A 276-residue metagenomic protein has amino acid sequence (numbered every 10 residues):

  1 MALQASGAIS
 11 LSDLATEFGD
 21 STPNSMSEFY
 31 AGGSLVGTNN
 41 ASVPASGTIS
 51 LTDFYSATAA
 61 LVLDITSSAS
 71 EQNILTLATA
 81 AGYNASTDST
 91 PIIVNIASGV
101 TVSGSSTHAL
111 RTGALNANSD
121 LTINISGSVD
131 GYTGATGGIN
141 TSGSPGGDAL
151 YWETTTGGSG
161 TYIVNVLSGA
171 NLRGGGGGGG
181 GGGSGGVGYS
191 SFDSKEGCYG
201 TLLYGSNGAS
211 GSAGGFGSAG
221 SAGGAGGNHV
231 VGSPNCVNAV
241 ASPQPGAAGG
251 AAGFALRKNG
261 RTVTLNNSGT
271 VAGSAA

Functional and structural regions predicted by a protein language model:
A2-A276: Glycine-centric low-complexity repeats
